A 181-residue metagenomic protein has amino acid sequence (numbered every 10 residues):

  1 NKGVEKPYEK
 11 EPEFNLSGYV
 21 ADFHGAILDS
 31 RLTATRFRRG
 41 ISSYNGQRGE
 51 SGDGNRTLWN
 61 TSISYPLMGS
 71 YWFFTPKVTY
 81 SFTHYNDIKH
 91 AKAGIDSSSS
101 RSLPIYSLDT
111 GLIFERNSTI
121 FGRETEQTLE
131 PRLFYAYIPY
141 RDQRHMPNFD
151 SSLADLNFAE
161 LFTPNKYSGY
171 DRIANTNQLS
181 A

Functional and structural regions predicted by a protein language model:
N1-A181: Outer-membrane beta-barrel proteins and related beta-barrel translocases across Gram-negative bacteria
